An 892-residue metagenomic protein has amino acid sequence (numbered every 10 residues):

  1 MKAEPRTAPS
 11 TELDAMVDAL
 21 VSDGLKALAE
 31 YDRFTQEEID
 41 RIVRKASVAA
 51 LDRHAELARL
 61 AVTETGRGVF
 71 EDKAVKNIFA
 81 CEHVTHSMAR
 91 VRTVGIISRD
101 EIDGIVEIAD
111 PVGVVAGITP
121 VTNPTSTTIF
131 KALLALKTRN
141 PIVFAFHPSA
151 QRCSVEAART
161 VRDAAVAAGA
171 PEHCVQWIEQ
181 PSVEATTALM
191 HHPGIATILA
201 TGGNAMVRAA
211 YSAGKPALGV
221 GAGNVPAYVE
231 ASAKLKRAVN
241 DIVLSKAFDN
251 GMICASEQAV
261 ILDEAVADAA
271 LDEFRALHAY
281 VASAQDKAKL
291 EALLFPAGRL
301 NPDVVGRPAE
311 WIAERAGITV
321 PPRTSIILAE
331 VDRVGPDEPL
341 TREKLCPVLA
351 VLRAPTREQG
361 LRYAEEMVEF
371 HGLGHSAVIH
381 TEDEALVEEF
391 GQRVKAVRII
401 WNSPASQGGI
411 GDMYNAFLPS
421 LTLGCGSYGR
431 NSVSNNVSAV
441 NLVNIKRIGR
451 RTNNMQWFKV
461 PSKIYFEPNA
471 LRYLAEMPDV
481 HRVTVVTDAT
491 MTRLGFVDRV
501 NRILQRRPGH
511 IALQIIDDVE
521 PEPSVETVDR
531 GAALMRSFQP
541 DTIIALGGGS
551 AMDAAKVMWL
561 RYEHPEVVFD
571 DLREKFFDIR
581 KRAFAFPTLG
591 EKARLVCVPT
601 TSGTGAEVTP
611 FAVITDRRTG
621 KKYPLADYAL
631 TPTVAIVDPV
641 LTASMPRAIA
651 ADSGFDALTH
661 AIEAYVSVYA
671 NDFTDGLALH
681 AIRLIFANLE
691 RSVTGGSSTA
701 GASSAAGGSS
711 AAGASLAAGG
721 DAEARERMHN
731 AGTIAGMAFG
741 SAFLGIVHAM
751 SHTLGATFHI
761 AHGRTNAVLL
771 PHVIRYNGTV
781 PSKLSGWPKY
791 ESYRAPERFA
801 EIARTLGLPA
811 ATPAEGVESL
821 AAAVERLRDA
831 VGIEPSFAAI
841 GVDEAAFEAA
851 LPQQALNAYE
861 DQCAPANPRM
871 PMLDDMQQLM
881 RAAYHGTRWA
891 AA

Functional and structural regions predicted by a protein language model:
K2-V106, L134, A276: N-terminal Rossmann-like NAD(P)+-binding subdomain of aldehyde/semialdehyde dehydrogenases
T11, I129, V207-G335: ALDH superfamily catalytic-core signature
D32, I318-N454: Conserved C-terminal structural/oligomerization subdomain of aldehyde/semialdehyde dehydrogenase
H86, A157, E526-V640: Glycine/threonine-rich beta-strand-loop-alpha-helix active-site module that forms ligand/phosphate-binding
I96-R237: Rossmann-like NAD(P) dinucleotide-binding subdomain of oxidoreductase/dehydrogenase enzymes
A276, V608-A700, A712-A742: Carboxylate- and glycine-rich phosphate/diphosphate-binding segment that chelates Mg2+/Mn2+
Q456-T542, F837-A838: ATP/NTP phosphate-donor binding region
T757-I760, R764-F847, W889-A892: Gly/Pro-rich interdomain helix-loop hinge
